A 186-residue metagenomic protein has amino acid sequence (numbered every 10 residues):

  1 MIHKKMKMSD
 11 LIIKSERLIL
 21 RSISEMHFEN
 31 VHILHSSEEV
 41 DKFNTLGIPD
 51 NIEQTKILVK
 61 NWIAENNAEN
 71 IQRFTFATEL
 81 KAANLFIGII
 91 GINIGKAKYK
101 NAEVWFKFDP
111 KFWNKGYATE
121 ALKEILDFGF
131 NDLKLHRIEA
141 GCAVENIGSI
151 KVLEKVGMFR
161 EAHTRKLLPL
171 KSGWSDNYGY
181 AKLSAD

Functional and structural regions predicted by a protein language model:
M1-D41, Q72-D186: Acyl-donor (CoA/ACP) binding surface of acyl/acetyltransferases
E39-N61: Conserved GNAT-fold acetyl-CoA-binding loop/helix
A64-A68: PAS/LOV-family and closely related PAS-like sensory domains
